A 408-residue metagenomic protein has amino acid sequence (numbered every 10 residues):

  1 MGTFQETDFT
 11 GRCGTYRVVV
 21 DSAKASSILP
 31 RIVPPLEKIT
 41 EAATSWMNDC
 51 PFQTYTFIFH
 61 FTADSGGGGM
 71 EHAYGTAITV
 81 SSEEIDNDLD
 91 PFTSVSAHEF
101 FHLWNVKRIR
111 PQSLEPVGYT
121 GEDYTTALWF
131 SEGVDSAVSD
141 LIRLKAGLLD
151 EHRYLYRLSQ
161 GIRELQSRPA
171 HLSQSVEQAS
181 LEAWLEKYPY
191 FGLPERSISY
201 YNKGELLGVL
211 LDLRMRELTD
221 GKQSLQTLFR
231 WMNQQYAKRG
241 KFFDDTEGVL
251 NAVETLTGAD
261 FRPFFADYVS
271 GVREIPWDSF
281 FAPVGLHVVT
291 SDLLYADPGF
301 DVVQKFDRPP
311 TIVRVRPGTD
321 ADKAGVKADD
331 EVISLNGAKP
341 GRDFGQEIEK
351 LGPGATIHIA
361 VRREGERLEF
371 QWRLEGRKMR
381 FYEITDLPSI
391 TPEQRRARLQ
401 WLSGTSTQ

Functional and structural regions predicted by a protein language model:
M1, V95-S96, F100-N105, Y119 (+6 more regions): Long, contiguous hydrophobic alpha-helical segments, chiefly transmembrane helices and signal peptides
M1-F9: Intrinsically disordered, low-complexity linkers and stems that provide flexible hinges in membrane-associated
T7-D8, M47, A146, V272: A general structural signal marking secondary-structure boundaries and capping sites
D8-L128, V134: Juxtacatalytic substrate-recognition/specificity segment
L29, G68, D86, D90 (+6 more regions): Hydrophobic alpha-helical scaffolding
V80, S94, I109-Q174: Acidic/histidine-rich catalytic neighborhood
S139, L148-Q408: C-terminal recognition in membrane/secretory proteostasis and scaffolding
